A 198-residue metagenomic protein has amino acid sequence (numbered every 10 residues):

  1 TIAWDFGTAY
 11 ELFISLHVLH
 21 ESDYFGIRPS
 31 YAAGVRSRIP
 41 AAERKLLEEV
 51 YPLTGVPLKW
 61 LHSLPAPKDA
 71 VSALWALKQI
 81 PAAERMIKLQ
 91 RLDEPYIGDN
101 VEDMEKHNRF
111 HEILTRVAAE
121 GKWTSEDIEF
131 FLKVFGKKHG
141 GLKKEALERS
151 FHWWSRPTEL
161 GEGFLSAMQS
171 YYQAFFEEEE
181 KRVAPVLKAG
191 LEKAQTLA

Functional and structural regions predicted by a protein language model:
T1-A198: N-terminal, charged low-complexity regulatory/assembly segments
